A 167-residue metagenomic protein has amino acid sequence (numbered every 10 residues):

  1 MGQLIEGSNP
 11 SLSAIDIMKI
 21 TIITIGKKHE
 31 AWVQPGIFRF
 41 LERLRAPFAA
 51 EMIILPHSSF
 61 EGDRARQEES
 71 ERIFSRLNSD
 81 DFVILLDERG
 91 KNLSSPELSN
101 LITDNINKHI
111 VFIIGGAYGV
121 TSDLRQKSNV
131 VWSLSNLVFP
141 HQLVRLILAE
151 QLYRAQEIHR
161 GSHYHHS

Functional and structural regions predicted by a protein language model:
L4: Cationic, low-complexity basic patches in intrinsically disordered or flexible, solvent-exposed regions
M18-L44: N-terminal beta1-alpha1 ligand-phosphate binding loop
K28, E88-K91, G116-G119: Short glycine-rich anion-binding loops that position phosphate/pyrophosphate groups of nucleotides and phosphorylated
Q34-L41, Q67-S70, S122: Short, surface-exposed alpha-helical segments at coil->helix boundaries
F48-A50, I54-V111: S-adenosyl-L-methionine/SAH cofactor-binding core of RNA-modifying enzymes
S122-H166: Structured adenosyl-cofactor binding patch, chiefly the S-adenosyl-L-methionine
